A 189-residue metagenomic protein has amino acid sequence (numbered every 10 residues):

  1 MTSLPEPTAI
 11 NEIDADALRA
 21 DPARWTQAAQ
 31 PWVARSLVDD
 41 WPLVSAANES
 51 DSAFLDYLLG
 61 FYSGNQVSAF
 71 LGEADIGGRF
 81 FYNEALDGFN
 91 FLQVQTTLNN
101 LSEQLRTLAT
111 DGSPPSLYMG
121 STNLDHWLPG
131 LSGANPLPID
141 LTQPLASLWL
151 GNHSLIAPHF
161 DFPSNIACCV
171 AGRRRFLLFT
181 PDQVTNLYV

Functional and structural regions predicted by a protein language model:
M1-V189: N-terminal accessory scaffold of Fe(II)-dependent oxygenases
